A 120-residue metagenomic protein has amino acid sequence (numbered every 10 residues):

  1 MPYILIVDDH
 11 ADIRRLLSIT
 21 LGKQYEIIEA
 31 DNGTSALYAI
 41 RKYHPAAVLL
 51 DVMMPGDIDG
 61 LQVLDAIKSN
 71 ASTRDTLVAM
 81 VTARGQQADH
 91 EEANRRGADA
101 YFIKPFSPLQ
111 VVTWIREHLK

Functional and structural regions predicted by a protein language model:
A11-I28: Two-component/phosphorelay signaling modules centered on CheY-like receiver
Y25-N32, A39: Short hydrophobic/Thr-rich beta-strand motif most characteristic of the beta2 strand and flanking loop of CheY-like
A30-T34, G60, P108: Conserved Asp/Asn-Gly motif in the active-site loop of CheY-like receiver
Y38, L61-R74: Short amphipathic alpha-helix used as the core "switch/output" element in two-component signaling
Y43-L50, M54: Active-site beta3 strand of CheY-like receiver
H44-A46, S72-L77: His-Asp phosphorelay/catalytic-motif detector in bacterial-type signaling
Q62, G85-I103, T113: Alpha4 helix (beta4-alpha4-beta5 surface) of REC/receiver domains from two-component response regulators
